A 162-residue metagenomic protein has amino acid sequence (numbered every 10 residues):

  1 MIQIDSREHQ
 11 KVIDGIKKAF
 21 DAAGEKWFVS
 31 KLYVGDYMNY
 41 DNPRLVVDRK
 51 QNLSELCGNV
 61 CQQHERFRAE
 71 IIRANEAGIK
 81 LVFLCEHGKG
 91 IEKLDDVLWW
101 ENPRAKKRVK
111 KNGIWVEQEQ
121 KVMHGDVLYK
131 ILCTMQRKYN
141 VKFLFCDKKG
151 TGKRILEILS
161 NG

Functional and structural regions predicted by a protein language model:
M1-N42, S54-G162: Non-catalytic C-terminal interaction segments of nucleic acid-processing enzymes
L45-Q51: Conserved catalytic cores of phosphodiester-cleaving nucleases, focusing on short active-site segments
